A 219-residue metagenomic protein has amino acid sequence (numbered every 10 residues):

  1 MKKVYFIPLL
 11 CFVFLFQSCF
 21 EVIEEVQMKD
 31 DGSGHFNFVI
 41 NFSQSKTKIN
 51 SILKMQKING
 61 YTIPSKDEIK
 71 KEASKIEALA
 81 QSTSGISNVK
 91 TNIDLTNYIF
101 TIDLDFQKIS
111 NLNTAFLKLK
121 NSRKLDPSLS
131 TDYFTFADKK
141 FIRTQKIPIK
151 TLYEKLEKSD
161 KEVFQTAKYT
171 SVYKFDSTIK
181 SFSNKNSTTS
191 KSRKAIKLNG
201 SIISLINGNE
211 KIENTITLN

Functional and structural regions predicted by a protein language model:
M1-Y5: Positively charged n-region of N-terminal signal peptides that target proteins for export
F6, F20, K46-S51, F141 (+2 more regions): Domain-level marker for long, solvent-exposed, non-transmembrane regions
L15-S18: C-terminal motif of bacterial Sec signal peptides marking the signal peptidase cleavage site
F20-S84: Start-of-domain marker
E77-N219: Mature, soluble, non-transmembrane domains
